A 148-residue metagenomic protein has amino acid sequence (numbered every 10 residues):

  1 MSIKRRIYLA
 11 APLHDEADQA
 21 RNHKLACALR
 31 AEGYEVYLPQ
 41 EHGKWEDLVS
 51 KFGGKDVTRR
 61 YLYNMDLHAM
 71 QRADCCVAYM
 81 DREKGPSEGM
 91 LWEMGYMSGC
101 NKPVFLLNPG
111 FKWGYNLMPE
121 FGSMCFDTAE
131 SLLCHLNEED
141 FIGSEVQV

Functional and structural regions predicted by a protein language model:
M1-V148: Conserved catalytic or regulatory cores that recognize and/or transform ribose-phosphate-containing ligands
